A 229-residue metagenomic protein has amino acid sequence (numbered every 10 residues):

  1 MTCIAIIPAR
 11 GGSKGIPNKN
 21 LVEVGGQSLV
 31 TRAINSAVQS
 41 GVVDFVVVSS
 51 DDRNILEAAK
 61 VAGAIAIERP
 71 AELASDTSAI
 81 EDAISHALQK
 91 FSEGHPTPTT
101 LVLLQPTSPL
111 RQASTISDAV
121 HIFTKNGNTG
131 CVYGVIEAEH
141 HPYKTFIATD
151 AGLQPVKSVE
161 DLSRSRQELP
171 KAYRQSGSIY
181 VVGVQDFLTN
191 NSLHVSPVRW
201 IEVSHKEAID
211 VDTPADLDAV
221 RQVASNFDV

Functional and structural regions predicted by a protein language model:
T2-S49: N-terminal glycine-rich phosphate-binding loop and ensuing alpha1 helix
V42, A62-G63, T149: Short, structured coil segments at secondary-structure junctions
V42-V47, G130, K206-A208: Short active-site oxyanion
V47, R53-L101, R111-H121: Short phosphate-binding loop-to-helix
R53, Q185-D186, A215: Alpha-helix/helix-capping structural signal
D82, T100, P109-V203: Conserved core of the sugar-phosphate nucleotidyltransferase
L104-Q105: Active-site acidic Asp-centered loop
I201-E202, K206-V229: Hydrophobic helical membrane-anchoring modules
